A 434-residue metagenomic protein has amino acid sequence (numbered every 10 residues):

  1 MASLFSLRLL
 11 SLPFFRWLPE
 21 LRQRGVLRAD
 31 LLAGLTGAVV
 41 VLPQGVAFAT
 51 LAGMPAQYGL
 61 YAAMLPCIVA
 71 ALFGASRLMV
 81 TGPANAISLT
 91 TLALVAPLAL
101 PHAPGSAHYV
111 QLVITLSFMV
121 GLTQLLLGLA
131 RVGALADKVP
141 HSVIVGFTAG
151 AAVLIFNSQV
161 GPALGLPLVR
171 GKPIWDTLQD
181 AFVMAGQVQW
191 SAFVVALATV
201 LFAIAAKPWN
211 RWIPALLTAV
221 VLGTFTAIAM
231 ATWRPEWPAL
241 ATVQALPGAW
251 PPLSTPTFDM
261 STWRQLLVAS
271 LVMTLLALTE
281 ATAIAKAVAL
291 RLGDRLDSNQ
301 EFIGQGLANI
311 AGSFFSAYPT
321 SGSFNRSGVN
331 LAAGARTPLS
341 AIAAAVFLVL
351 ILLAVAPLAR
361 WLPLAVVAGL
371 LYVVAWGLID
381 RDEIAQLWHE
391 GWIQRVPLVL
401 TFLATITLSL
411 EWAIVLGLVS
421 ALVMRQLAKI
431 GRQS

Functional and structural regions predicted by a protein language model:
A2-R432: Transmembrane helical cores of multi-pass ion-transport proteins
